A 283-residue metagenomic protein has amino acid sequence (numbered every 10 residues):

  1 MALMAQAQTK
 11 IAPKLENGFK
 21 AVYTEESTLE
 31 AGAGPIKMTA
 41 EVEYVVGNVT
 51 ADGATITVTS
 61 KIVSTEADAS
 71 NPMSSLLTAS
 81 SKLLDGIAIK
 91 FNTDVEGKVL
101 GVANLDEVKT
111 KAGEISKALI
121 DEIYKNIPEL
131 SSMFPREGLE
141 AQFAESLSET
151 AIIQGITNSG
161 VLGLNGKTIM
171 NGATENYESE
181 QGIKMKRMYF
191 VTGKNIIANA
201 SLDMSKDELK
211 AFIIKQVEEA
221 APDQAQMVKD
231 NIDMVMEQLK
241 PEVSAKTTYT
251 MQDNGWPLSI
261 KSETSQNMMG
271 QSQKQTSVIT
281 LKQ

Functional and structural regions predicted by a protein language model:
M1-A7: Hydrophobic h-region of N-terminal signal peptides that target proteins for export in Gram-negative bacteria
Q8-D85, K90-T93, G166-Q283: Acidic, serine/threonine-rich low-complexity disordered tracts
V95, V99-L105: Low-complexity, S/T/G/P-rich flexible repeat/linker segments used as non-globular hinges and stalks within
A103-Q216: Acidic, serine/threonine- and glycine-rich low-complexity intrinsically disordered segments that serve as flexible
